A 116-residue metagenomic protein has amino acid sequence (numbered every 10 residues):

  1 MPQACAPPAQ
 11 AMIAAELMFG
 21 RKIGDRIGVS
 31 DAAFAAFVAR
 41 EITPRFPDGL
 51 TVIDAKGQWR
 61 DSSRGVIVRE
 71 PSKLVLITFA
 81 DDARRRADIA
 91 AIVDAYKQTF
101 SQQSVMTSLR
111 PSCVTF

Functional and structural regions predicted by a protein language model:
M1, T43-S63, Q98-F116: Generic detector of solvent-exposed, compositionally biased contiguous segments
M1-I53: N-terminal secretory signal peptides
A33-P71, I77-A83: Mature extracytoplasmic domains of secretory-pathway proteins
G65-F116: Helix-rich interaction surfaces within compact, conserved domain-sized segments that mediate assembly or partner
